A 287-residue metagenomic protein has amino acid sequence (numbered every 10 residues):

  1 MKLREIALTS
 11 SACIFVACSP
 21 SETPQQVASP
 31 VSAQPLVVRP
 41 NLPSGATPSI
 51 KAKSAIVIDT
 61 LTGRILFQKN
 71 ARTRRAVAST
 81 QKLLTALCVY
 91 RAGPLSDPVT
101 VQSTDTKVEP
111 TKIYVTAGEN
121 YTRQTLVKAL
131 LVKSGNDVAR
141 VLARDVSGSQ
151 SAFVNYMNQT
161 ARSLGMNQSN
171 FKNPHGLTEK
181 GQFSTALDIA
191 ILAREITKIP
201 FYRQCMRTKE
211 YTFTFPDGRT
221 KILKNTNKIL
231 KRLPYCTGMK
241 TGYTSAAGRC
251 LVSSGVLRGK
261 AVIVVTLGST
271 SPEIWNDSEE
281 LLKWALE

Functional and structural regions predicted by a protein language model:
M1-A7: Bacterial N-terminal signal peptides that target proteins for export
T9-S11, G255: Small side chains
S10, S103, M157, M206-K209: A general structural motif at alpha-helix termini
A12-S19: Hydrophobic h-region of N-terminal signal peptides that target proteins for export in Gram-negative bacteria
S19-E22, M166-N170, T178-E287: Domain-terminus/edge residues, biased toward the C-terminal soluble/receptor-binding domains of extracytoplasmic
S21-L187, I191-P200, L257: Active-site-adjacent loops and short helices of periplasmic peptidoglycan-processing enzymes
